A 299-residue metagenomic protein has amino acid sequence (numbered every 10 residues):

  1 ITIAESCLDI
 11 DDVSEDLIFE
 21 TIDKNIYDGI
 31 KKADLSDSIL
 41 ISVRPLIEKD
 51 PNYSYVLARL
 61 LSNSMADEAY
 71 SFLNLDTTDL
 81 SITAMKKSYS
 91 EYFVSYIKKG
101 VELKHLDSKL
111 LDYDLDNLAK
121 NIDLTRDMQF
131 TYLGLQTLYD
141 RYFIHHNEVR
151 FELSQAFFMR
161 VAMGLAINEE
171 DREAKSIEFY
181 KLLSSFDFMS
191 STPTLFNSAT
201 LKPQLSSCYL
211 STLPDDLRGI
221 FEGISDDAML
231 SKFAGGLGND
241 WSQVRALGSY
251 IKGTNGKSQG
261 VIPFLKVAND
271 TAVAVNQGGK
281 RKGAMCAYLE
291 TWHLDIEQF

Functional and structural regions predicted by a protein language model:
I1-F299: Extended catalytic cores of very large enzyme megasubunits
